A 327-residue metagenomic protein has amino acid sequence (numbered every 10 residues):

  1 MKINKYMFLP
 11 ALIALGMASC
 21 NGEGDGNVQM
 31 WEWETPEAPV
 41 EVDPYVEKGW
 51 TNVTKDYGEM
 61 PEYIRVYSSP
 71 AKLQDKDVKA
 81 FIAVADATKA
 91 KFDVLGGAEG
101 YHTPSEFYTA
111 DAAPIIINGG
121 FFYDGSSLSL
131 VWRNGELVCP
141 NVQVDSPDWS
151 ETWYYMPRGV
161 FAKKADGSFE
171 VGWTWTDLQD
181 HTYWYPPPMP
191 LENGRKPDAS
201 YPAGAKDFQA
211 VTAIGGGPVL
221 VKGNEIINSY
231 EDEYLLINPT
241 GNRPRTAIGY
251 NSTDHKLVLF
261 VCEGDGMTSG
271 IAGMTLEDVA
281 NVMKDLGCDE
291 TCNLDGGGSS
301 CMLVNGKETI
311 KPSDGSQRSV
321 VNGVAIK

Functional and structural regions predicted by a protein language model:
M1-F8: Bacterial N-terminal signal peptides that target proteins for export
G16-S19: C-terminal motif of bacterial Sec signal peptides marking the signal peptidase cleavage site
G22-L178: Zymogen propeptides
D77-I82, R158, G215-G217, R243-A247 (+1 more regions): Short glycine-rich loop/turn motifs
A83-V84, P114-N118, V160-A162, E170-G172 (+5 more regions): Structural recognition of the beta-strand scaffold that forms the well-ordered cores of secreted hydrolase catalytic
T103-E106, D180-P186, P239, T268-M274: A short, polar/proline- and glycine-enriched secondary-structure boundary/capping micro-motif
S126-E151, S229-E290, S299-K327: Conserved, well-ordered active-site substructure
S126-E231, I237-P239: Active-site-adjacent helix-turn-beta-strand microarchitecture at beta-sheet edges that either contains or buttresses
